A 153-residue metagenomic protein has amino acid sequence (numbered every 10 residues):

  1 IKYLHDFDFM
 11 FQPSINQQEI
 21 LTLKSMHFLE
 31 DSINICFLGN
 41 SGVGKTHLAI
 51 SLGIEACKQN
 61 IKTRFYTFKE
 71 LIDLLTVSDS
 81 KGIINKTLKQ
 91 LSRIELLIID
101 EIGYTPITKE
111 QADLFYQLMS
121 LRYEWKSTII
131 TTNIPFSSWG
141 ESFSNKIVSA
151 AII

Functional and structural regions predicted by a protein language model:
I1-Q17: Charged, amphipathic alpha-helical linker segments immediately N-terminal to NTP-binding catalytic cores
H5, F37-G39, Y104, S137-S138: A short, structure-level motif marking secondary-structure boundaries and short turns
I15-R93, G140-F143: Conserved P-loop
K62, E70-S92, I102-I153: Replace "adjacent to P-loop NTPase cores in ATP/GTP-dependent enzymes" with "adjacent to NTP-binding cores
L96: Walker B motif beta-strand of ABC-family P-loop ATPases
